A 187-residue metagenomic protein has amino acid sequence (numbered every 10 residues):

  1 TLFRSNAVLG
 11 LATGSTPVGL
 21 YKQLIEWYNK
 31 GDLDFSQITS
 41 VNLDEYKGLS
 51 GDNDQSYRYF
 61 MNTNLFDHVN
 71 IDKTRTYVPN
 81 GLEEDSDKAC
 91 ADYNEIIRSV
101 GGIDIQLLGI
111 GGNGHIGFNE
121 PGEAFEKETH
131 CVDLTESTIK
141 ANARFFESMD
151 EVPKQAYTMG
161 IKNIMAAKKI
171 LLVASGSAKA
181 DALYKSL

Functional and structural regions predicted by a protein language model:
T1-L2: Short, small-residue-biased leader/transition segments that mark boundaries at the very start of proteins
S5-N29: Glycine-rich N-terminal segment of FAD-binding domains in flavoprotein oxidoreductases, spanning the beta-loop-helix
L11-T16, L108-G112, S175: Glycine-rich beta-strand-to-loop/alpha-helix junction loops that act as flexible
Q23-D34, Y57-Y59, P121-C131: A glycine- and small-aliphatic-rich helix-loop capping segment at beta-alpha/alpha-beta transitions that lines
L33-I105: Ligand-binding beta-strand-loop-alpha-helix segment within the catalytic cores of soluble metabolic enzymes
G101-K127: Glycine-rich phosphate-binding loop
G117-I161: Class I SAM-dependent methyltransferase SAM-binding "motif I" and its flanking Rossmann-like core
K162, A166-L187: ATP/nucleoside-binding phosphotransfer catalytic cores, i.e., glycine-rich phosphate-binding loops
